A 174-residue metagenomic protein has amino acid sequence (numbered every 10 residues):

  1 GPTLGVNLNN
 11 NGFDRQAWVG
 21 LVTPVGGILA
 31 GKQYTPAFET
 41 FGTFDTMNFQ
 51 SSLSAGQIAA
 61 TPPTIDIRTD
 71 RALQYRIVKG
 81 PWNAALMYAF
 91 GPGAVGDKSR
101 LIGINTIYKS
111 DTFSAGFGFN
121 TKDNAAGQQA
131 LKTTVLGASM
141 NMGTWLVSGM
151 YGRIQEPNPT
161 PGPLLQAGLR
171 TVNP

Functional and structural regions predicted by a protein language model:
G1-F90, K98, I107-S114: Outer membrane beta-barrel
P2, Y34-A37, G93, K122-N124 (+1 more regions): Solvent-exposed loop/turn segments at secondary-structure junctions within structured extracellular/periplasmic domains
S99-P174: Detector for outer-membrane/organellar transmembrane beta-barrel domains, recognizing the amphipathic beta-strand
